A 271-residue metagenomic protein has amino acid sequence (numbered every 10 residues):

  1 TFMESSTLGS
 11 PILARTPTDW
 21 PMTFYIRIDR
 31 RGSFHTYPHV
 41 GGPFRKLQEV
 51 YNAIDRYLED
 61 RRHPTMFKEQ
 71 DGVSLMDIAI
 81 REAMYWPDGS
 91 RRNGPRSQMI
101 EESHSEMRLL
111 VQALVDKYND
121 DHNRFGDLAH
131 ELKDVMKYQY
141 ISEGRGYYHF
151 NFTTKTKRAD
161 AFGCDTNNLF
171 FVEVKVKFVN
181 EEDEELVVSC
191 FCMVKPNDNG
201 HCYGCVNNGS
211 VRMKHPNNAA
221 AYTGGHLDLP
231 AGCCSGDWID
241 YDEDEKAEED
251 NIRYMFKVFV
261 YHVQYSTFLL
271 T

Functional and structural regions predicted by a protein language model:
T1-R92, S97-E102, M107, V135-I141 (+1 more regions): Compact beta-sheet-dominated globular domain cores
P95-H130: Short, non-transmembrane alpha-helical segments in secretory-pathway proteins
